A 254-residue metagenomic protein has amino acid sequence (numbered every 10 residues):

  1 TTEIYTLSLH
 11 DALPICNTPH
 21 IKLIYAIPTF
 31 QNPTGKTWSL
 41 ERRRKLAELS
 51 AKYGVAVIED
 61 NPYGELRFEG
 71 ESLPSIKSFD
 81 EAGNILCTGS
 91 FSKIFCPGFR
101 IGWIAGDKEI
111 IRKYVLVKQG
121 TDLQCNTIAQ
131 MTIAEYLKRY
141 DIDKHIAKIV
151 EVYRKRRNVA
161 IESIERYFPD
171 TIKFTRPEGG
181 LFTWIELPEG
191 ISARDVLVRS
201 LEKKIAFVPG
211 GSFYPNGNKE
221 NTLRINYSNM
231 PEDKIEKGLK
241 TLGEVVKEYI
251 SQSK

Functional and structural regions predicted by a protein language model:
T1-T6: Short, exposed "boundary/linker" segments that immediately precede the start of a downstream structural module
L7-K254: PLP-dependent class I/II
